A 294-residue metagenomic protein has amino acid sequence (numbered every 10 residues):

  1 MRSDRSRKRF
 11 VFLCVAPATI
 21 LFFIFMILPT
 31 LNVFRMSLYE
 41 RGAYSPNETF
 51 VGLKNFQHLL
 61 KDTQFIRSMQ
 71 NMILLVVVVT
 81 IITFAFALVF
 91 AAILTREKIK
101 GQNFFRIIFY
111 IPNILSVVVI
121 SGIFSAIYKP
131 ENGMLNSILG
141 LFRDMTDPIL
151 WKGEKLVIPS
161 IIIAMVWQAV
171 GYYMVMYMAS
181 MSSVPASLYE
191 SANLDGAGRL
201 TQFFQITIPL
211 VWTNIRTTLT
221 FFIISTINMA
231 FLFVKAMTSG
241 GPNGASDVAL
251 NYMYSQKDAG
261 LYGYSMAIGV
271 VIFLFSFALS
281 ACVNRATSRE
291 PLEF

Functional and structural regions predicted by a protein language model:
R2-F294: A structural signal for multi-pass alpha-helical bundles of membrane permease subunits that mediate small-molecule
